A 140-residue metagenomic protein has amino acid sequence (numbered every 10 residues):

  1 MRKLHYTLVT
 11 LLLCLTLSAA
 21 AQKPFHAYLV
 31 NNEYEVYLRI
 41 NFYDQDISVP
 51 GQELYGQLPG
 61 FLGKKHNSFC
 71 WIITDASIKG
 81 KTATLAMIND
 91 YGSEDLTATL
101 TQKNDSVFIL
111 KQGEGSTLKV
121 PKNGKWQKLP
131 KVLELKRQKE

Functional and structural regions predicted by a protein language model:
M1-F25: Bacterial Sec-dependent N-terminal signal peptides
K23-T97, Q112, T117-E140: Central antiparallel beta-sheet cores of small beta-barrel/beta-sandwich binding domains
